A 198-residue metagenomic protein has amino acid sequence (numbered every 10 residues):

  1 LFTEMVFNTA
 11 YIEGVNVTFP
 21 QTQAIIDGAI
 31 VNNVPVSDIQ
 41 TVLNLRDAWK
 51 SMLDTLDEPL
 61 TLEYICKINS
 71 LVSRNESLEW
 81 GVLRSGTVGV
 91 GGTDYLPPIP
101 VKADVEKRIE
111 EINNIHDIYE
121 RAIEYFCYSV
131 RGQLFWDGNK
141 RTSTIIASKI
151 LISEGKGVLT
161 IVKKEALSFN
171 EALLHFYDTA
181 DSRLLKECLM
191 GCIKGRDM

Functional and structural regions predicted by a protein language model:
L1-M198: FIC/Doc superfamily catalytic core
